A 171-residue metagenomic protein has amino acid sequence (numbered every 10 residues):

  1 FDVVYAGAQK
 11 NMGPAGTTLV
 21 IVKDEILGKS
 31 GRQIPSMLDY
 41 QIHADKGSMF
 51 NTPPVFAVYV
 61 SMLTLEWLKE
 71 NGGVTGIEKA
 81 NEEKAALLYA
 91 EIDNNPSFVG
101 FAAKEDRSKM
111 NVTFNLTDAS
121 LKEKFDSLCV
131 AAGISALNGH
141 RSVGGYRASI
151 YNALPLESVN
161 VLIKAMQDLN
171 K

Functional and structural regions predicted by a protein language model:
F1-Q9: Conserved active-site segment immediately N-terminal to the catalytic lysine that forms the internal aldimine
V3, T17-I21, N111-T113: Conserved hydrophobic/aromatic beta-strand scaffold that supports enzyme active sites
A8-A90, A103: Active-site C-terminal subdomain of aminotransferase-like
V22, F114-D118, I150-N152: Short beta-strand-to-loop capping motifs
E91-N95, K124-G133, A165-L169: Generic non-transmembrane alpha-helical segments
S97-F101, G133-G139: A short linear hydrophobic-aromatic micro-motif
F98-L128: Conserved PLP-binding catalytic core of the aspartate aminotransferase-like
A131, G144-K171: PLP-dependent enzyme catalytic core of the Aspartate aminotransferase-like
